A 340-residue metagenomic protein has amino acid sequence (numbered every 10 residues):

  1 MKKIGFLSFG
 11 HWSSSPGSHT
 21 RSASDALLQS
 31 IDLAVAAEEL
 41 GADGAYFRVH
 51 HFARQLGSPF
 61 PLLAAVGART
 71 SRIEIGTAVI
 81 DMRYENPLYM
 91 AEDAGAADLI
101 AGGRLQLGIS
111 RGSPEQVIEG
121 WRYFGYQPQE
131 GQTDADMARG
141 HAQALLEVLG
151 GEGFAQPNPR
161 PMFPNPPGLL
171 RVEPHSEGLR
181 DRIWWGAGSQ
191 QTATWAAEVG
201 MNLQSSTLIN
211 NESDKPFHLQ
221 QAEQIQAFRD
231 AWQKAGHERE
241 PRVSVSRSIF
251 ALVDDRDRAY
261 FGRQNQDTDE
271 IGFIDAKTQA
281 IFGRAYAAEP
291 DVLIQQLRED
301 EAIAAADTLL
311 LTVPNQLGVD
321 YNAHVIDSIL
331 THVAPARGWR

Functional and structural regions predicted by a protein language model:
M1-I73: N-terminal beta1-alpha1-beta2 module of alpha/beta enzyme domains
K2-A23, Y84-F154, N211: Flexible, glycine-rich active-site loops centered on histidine and acidic residues that chelate a metal or position
I4, G41, V49, V66 (+5 more regions): Conserved, mostly hydrophobic/aromatic
I4-S8, A45-F47, I75-A78, L105-I109 (+4 more regions): Hydrophobic faces of well-ordered beta-strands that scaffold small-molecule active sites in alpha/beta enzyme cores
W12-L28, I80-P87, G178-A187, A280-D291: Active-site mouth loops of central-metabolism enzymes
G44-V66, T207-H218, L310-Y321: Glycine-rich, proline-tolerant flexible connector loops at the mouths of alpha/beta enzymes
L56-I80, D327-W339: Alpha-helix-loop-beta-strand connector modules within alpha/beta enzyme cores
P128-V172, S205-S206, S213-A306: An alpha-helical appendage that flanks or caps ligand/catalytic pockets
